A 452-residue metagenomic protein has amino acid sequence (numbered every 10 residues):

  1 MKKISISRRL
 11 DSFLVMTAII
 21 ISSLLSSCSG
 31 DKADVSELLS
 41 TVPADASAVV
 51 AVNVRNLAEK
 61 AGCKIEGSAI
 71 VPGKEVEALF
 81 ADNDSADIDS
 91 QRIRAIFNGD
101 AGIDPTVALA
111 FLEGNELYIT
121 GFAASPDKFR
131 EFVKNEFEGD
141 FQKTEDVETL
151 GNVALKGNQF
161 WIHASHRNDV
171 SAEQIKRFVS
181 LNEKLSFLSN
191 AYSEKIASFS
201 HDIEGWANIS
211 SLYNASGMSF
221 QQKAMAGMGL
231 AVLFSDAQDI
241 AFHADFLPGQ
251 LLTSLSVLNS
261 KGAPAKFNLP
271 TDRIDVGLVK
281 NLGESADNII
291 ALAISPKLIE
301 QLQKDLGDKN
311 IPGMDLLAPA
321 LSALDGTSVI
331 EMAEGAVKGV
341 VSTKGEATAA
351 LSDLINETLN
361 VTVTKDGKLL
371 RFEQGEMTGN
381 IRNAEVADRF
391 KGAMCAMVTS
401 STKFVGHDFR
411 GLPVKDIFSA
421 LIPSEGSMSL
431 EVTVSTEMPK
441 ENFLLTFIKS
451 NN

Functional and structural regions predicted by a protein language model:
M1-S26: Sec-dependent bacterial lipoprotein signal peptides
C28, L155-K156, I162, I330 (+1 more regions): Disulfide-bonded cysteines in secreted/extracellular proteins and peptides
C28-E116, A123-E138, E145, F187-A237 (+3 more regions): Structural boundary/hinge residues at secondary-structure and domain interfaces
V49-V50, E116-F122, F160-H163, V337-V341 (+1 more regions): Short, structured motif recognition centered on aromatic/hydrophobic residues
S68-A69, E75-D104, N135-L247, V276 (+3 more regions): An internal, short helix-loop-strand segment that often contains or flanks glycine-aspartate motifs
E113-E138, G335-L359, P439-N451: Beta-strand-dominated lipid-handling architectures at cellular/organellar boundaries
N268, K280-A323, A333, K338-I417: Intrinsically disordered, low-complexity segments enriched in Gly and acidic/Ser/Thr residues that form flexible
